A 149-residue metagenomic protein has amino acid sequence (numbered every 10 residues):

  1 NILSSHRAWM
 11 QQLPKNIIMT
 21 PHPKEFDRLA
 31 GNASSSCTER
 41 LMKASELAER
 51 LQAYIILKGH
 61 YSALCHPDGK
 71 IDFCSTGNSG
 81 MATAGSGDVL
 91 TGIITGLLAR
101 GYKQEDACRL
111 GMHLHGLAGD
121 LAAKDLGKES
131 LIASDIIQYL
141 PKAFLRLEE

Functional and structural regions predicted by a protein language model:
N1-S75: Glycine-rich phosphate/dinucleotide-binding loop and adjoining beta-alpha-beta core of small-molecule
W9-M10, P14-K15, G69, Y102 (+3 more regions): N-terminal loops that bind phosphate or other acidic moieties and the adjacent beta-alpha structural core
R28, T83-L114: Short, small-residue alpha-helix embedded
A33-R40, G101-D106, G127-L131: Short, charged, surface-exposed loops that flank catalytic or proteolytic processing sites
R40-E49, Q104-A118, A133-P141: Short, well-structured alpha-helical segments that form the helix of a local strand-helix-strand
D72-G85: Short pre-catalytic strand/loop immediately N-terminal to key active-site residues, enriched for Gly-Thr
G119-E149: Charged C-terminal helix
